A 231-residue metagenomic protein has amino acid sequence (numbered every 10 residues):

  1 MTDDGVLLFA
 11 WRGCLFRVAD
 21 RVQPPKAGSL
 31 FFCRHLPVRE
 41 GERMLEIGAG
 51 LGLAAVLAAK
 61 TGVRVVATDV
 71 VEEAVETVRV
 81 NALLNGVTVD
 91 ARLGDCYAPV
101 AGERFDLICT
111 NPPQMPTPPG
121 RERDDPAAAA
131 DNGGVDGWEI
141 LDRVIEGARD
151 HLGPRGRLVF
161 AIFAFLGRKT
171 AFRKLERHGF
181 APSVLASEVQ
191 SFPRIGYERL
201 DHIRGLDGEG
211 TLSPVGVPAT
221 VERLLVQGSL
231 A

Functional and structural regions predicted by a protein language model:
M1-T61, L206-S229: SAM-dependent Rossmann-like transferase core, predominantly class I methyltransferases with a strong bias toward
R64-D69: Conserved SAM-binding motif I beta-strand of class I
V71-E73: Conserved SAM/SAH-binding beta-strand->alpha-helix loop
V78-R79: Conserved SAM-binding loop
G86-C96: Conserved SAM-binding strand-loop segment of SAM-dependent methyltransferases
Y97-I108: A short acidic, Gly/Pro-enriched loop at the edge of an enzyme's catalytic core that lines a small-molecule cofactor
T110-D142: Mobile active-site "lid"/loop adjacent to the S-adenosyl-L-methionine
W138-G196: Conserved Class I SAM-dependent methyltransferase catalytic core
